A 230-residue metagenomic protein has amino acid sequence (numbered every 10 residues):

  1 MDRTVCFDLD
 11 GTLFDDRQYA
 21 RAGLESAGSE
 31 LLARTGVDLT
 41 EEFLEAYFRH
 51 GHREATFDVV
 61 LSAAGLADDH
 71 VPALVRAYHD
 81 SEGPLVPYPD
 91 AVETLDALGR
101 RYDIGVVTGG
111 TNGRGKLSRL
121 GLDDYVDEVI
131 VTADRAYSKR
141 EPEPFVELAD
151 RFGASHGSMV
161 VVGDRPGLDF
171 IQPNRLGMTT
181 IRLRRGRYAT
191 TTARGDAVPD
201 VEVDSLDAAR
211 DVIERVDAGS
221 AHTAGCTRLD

Functional and structural regions predicted by a protein language model:
M1-D2, D96, D103-V107, N112-D230: Asp-based, Mg2+/Mn2+-dependent phosphohydrolase catalytic module
D2-V92: N-terminal helical cap/lid subdomain that shapes the substrate entry/recognition surface in HAD-like hydrolases
F48, H79, D96-G99, S118: Alpha-helix boundary recognition
